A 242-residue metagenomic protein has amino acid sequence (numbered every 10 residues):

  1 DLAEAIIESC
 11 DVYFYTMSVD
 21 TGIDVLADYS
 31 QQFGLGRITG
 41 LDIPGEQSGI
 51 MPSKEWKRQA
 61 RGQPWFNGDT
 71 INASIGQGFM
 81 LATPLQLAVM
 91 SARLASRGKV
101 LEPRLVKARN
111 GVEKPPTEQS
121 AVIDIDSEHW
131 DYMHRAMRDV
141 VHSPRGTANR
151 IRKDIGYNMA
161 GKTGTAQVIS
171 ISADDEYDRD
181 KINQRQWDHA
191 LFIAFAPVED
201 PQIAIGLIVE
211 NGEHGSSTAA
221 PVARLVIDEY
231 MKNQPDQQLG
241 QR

Functional and structural regions predicted by a protein language model:
D1-G206: Beta-lactam-recognizing serine transpeptidase/beta-lactamase-like catalytic domain environment
T83-V89, T218-L225: Short amphipathic alpha-helical face segments that pack within enzyme cores and frequently flank/anchor catalytic
G98, L207, Y230-Q234: Conserved NTP-handling cores and scaffolds of large molecular machines
E113-V122, V222-R242: Short, gly/Ser/Thr-rich active-site loops of penicillin-recognizing serine hydrolases
E213-H214: Short beta-strands and strand-coil junctions in structured, solvent-facing domains, enriched
